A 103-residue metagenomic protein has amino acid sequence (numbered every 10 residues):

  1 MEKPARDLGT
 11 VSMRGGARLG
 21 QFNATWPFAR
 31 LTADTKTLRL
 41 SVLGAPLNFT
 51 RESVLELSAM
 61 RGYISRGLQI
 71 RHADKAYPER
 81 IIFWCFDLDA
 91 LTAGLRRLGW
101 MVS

Functional and structural regions predicted by a protein language model:
M1-T32, A73, D89-A93, R97 (+1 more regions): Anionic N-terminal interaction surfaces
E2, L40, L47-N48, K75-F83: Short, surface-exposed beta-strand/loop "edge" segments at domain boundaries and coil↔beta transitions
F28, M60-C85: Canonical pleckstrin homology
R30, T37-R39: Structural motif
L38, N48-G62: Phosphoinositide-dependent membrane-docking surfaces
V42, R51, I70-H72: Residue-level recognition of conserved beta-strand positions in structured domain cores
E52-E56, I82-A90: A short, sequence-level motif marking secondary-structure junctions
